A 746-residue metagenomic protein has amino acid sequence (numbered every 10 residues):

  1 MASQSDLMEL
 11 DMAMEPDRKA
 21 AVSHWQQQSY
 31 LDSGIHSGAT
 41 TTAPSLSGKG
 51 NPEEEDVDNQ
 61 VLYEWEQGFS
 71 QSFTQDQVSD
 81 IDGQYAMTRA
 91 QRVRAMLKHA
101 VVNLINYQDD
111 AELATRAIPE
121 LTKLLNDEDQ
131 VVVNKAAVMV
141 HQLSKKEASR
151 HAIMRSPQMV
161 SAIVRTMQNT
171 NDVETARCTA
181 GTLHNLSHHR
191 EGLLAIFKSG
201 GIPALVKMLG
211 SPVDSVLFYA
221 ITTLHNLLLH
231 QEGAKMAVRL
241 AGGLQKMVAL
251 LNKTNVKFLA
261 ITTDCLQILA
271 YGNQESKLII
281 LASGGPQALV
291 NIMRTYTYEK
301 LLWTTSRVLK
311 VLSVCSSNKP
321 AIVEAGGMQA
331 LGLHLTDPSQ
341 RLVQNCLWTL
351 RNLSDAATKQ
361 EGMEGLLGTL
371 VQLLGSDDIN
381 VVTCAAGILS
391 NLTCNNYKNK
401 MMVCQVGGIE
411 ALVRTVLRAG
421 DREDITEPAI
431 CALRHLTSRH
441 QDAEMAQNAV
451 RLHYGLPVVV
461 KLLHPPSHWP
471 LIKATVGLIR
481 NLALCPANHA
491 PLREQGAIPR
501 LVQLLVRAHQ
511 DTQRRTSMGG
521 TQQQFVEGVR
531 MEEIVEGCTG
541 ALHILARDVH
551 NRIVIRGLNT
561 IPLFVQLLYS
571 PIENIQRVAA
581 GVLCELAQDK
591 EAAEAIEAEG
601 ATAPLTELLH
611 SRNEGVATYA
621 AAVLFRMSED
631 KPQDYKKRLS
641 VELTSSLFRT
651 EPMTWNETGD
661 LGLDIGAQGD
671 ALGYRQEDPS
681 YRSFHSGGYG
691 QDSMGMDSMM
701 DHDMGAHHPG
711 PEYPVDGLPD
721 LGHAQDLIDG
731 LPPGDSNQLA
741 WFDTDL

Functional and structural regions predicted by a protein language model:
M1-K123, E128, A137, Q510-R530 (+2 more regions): Intrinsically disordered, low-complexity regulatory regions of large eukaryotic scaffold/signaling proteins
S5-L7, G50, V529-R552, L558: Extended, compositionally biased low-complexity polar/Lys-Gly-rich tracts and adjacent boundary/linker regions are
P44, V93-I105, E120-L124, K135-S149 (+22 more regions): Alpha-helical solenoid repeat architecture
I105-R116, E120, V131-V132, S149-P157 (+24 more regions): Short, hydrophobic/charged alpha-helical patches characteristic of ARM/HEAT alpha-solenoid repeats and analogous
R116-A117, M154-I163, F197-A204, R239-K246 (+19 more regions): Alpha-helical scaffold repeats of the Armadillo/HEAT/TPR superfamily
L125-E128, M167-N171, L209-P212, L227 (+13 more regions): Alpha-solenoid helical repeat architecture
Y569-I572, Q588-E591, H610-N613, P632: Hydrophobic alpha-helix feature that most strongly marks membrane-spanning transmembrane helices and their immediate
